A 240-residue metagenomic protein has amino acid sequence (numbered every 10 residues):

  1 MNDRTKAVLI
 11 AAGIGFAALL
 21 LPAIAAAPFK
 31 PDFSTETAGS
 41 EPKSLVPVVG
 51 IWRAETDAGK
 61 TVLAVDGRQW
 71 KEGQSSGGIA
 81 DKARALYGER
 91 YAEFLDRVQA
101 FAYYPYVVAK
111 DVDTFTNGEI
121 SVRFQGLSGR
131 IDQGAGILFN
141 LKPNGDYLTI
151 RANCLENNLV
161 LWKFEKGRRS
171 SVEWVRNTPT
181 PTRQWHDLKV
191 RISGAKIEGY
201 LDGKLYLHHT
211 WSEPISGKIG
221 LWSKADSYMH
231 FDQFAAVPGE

Functional and structural regions predicted by a protein language model:
N2-G13: Bacterial N-terminal signal peptides that target proteins for export
A11-P28: Bacterial Sec-dependent signal peptides at the C-terminal "C-region" and cleavage site
F33, I120-V122, Q184-S193, I197-G199: Short tryptophan-centered beta-strand motifs in secreted/extracellular beta-sheet-rich domains of glycan-recognition
S40-R90: Extracellular glycan-recognition surfaces and repeat-rich motifs
W70-V160, F164: Secretory/extracellular carbohydrate-interaction modules and structurally similar beta-sandwich "look-alikes"
K166-D187: Short, aromatic/His-centered strand-loop micro-motif at the edge of beta-sheets
Y200-G220: Short, solvent-exposed beta-strand-to-loop segments that form ligand-recognition rims of beta-rich domains
P214-E240: Ligand-recognition surfaces built from glycine- and aromatic
